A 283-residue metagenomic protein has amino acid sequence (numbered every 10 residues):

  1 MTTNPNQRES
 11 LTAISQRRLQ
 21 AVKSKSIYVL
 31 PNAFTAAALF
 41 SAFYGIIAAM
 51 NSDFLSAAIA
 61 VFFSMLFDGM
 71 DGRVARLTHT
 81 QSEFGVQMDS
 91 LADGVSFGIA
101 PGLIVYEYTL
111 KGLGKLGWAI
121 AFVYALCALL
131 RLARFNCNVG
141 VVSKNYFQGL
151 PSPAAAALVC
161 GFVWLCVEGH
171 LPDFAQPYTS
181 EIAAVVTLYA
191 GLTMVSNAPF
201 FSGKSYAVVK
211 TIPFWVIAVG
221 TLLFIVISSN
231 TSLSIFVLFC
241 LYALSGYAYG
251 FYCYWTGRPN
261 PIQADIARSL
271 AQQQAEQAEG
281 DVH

Functional and structural regions predicted by a protein language model:
M1-G69, Y249, H283: Topogenic membrane-insertion module of multi-pass membrane proteins
M1-L19, K144-H283: C-terminal membrane-associated helical module and adjoining short loops/tails
K23-F34, S41-F54, I59, G112-V139 (+2 more regions): "…together with the soluble PPM/PP2C metallo-phosphatase catalytic core" -> "…together with the soluble PPM/PP2C
Y28-T35, L77-L132, F162: Multi-pass membrane catalytic core of lipid/isoprenoid biosynthesis enzymes
F34-A37, A57-S64, I120-C127, A155 (+4 more regions): Hydrophobic alpha-helical transmembrane segments of polytopic
F43-I46, F63, P101, L126-L129 (+2 more regions): Alpha-helical transmembrane segments of polytopic integral membrane proteins, especially the permease/helical cores
Y44-I59, I99-A119, F162-I182, S228-L233: Helix-coil boundary and interhelical linker segments in multi-pass alpha-helical membrane proteins
R73-S82, L129-K144, G149, V195-K204: C-terminal ends of transmembrane helices
